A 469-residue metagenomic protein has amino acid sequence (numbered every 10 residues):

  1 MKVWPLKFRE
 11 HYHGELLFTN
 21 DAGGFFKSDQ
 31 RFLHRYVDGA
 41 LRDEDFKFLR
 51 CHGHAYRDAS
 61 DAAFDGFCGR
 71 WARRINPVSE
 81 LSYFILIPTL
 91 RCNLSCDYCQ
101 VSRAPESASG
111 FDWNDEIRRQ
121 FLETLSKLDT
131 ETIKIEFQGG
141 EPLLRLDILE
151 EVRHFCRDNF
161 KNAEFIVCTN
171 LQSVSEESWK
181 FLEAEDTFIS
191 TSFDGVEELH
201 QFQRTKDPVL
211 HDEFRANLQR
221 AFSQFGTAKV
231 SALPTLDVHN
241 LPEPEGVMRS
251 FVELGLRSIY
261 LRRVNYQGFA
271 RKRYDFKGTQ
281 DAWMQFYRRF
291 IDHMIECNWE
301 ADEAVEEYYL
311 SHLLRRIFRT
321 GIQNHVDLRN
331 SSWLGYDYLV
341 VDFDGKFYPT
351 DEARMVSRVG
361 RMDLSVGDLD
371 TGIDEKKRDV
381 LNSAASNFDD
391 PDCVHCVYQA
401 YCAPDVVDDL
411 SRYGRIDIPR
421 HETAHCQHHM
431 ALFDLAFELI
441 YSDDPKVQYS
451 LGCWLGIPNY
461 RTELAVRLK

Functional and structural regions predicted by a protein language model:
K2-K27, D45-I85: N-terminal [4Fe-4S]-dependent radical SAM core
L16-F18, D337-E352: Active-site and channel-lining beta-strand-loop segments that bind or position nucleotide-derived/phosphorylated
V78-E116: Canonical Radical SAM [4Fe-4S] cluster-binding loop centered on the CxxxCxxC motif and its immediate flanking residues
P88-S95, E141, C393-H395, Q399-A400: Cysteine-centered iron-sulfur cluster-binding motifs in ferredoxin-type domains/subunits of redox enzymes
C99-P105, T227, V397-Y401: Detector for the c-type heme attachment site
R118-Q138, R145-Y266, A270, D275-T279: Radical SAM/AdoMet-radical enzyme domain recognition
K206-R215, Q219, S223-Q224, A228-G335 (+3 more regions): Radical SAM enzyme [4Fe-4S]-AdoMet core and its adjacent flexible, acidic and glycine-rich loops/tails across
R354-K469: Flexible mid-to-C-terminal extensions adjoining Fe-S/redox cofactors in radical SAM and related proteins
